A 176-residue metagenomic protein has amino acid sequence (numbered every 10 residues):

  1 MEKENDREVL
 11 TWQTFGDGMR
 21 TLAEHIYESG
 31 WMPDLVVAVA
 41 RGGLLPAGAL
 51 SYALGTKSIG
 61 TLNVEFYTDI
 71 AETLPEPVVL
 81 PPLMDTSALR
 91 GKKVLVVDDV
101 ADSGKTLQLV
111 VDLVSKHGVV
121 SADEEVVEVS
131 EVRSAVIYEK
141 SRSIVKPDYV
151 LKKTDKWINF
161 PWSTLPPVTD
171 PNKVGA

Functional and structural regions predicted by a protein language model:
M1-A176: PRPP-associated nucleotide enzymes
